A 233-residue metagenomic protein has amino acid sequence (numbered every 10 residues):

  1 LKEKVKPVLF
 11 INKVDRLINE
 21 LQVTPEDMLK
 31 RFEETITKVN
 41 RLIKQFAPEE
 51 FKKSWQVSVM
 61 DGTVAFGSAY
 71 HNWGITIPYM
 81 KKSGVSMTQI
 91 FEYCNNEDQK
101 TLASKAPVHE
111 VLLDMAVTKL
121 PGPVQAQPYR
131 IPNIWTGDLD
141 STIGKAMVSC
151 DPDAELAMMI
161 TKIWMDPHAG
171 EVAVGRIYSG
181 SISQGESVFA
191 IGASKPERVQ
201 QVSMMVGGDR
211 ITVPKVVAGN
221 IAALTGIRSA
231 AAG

Functional and structural regions predicted by a protein language model:
L1-G233: Structural and coupling elements of P-loop NTPases
